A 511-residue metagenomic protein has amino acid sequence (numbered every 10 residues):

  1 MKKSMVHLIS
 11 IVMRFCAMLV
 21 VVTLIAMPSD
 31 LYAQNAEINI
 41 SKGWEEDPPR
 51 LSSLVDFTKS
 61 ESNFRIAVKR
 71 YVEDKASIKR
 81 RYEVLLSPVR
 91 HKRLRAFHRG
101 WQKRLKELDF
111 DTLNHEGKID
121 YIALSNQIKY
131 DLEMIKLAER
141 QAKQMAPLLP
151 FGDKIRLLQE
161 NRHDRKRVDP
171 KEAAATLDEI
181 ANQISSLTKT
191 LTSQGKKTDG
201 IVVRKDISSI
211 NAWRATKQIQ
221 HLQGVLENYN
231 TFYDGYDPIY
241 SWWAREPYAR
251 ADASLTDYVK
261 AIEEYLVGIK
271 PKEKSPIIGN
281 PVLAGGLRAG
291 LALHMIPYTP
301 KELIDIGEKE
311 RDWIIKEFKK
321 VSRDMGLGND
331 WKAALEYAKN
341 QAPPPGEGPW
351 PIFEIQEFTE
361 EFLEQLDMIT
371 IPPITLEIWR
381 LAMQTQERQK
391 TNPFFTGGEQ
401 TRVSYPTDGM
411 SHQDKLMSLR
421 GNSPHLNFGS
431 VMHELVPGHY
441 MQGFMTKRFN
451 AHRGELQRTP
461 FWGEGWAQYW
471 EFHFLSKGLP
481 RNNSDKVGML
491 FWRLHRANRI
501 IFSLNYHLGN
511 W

Functional and structural regions predicted by a protein language model:
M1-V12: N-terminal secretory signal peptides that target proteins for export/translocation
S4, F15, D56-F57: Nucleic acid-machinery interaction/catalytic patches
V12-M27: Bacterial N-terminal signal peptides
A33-W511: N-terminal maturation segment of proteins
